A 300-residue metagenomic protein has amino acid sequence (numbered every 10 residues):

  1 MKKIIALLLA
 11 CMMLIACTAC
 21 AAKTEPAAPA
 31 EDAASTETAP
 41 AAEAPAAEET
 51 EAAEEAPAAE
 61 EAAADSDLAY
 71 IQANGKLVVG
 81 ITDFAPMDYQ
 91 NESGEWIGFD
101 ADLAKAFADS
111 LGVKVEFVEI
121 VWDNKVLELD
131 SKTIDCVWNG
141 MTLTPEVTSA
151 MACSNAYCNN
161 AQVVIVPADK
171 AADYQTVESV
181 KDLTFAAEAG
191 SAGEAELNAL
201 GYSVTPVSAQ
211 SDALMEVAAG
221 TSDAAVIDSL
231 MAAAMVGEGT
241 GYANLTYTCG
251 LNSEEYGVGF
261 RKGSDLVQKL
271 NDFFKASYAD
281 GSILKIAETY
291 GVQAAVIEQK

Functional and structural regions predicted by a protein language model:
A16-P29, A39: Bacterial lipoprotein signal-peptidase II cleavage site
E51, A62-G140: Extracytoplasmic small-molecule ligand-binding "clamshell" domains of the periplasmic binding protein/Venus flytrap
E61-D65, A73, A192-S208, N244-T248 (+1 more regions): Ligand-binding clefts/hinges and TM-proximal coupling segments of bilobed small-molecule sensing domains
A101-S110, A168, T184, A189-S191 (+1 more regions): Extended ligand-binding regions for polar small-molecule ligands
K105, D109, K114-S179, A243-N244: Acidic, polar ligand-binding/catalytic clefts
E116-E128, A172, A189-S191, T205-A219 (+1 more regions): Short helix-initiation/N-cap motifs at beta->coil->alpha
N124, M141-S149, A218, D223-N252: A ligand-binding cleft/hinge motif common to bilobed small-molecule-binding domains
N159-V166, S229, A233-K275, Q293-K300: Periplasmic-binding protein-like
